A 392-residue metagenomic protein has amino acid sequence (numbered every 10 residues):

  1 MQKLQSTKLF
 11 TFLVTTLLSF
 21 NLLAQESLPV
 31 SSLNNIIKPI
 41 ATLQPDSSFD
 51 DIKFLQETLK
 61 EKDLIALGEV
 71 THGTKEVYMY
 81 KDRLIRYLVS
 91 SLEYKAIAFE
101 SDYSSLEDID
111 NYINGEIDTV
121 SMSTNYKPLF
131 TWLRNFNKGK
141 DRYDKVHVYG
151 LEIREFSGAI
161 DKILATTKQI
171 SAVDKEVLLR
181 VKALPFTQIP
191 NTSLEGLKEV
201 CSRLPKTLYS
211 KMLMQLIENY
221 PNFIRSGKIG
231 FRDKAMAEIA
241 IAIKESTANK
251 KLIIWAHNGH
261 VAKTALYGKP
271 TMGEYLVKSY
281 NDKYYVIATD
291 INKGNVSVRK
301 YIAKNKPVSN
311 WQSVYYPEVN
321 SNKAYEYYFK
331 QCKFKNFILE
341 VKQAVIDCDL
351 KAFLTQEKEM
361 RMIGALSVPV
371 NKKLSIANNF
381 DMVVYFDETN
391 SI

Functional and structural regions predicted by a protein language model:
M1-P29: Bacterial Sec-dependent N-terminal signal peptides
S6, Q25-I392: Structured catalytic-domain cores with a bias toward divalent-metal coordination
